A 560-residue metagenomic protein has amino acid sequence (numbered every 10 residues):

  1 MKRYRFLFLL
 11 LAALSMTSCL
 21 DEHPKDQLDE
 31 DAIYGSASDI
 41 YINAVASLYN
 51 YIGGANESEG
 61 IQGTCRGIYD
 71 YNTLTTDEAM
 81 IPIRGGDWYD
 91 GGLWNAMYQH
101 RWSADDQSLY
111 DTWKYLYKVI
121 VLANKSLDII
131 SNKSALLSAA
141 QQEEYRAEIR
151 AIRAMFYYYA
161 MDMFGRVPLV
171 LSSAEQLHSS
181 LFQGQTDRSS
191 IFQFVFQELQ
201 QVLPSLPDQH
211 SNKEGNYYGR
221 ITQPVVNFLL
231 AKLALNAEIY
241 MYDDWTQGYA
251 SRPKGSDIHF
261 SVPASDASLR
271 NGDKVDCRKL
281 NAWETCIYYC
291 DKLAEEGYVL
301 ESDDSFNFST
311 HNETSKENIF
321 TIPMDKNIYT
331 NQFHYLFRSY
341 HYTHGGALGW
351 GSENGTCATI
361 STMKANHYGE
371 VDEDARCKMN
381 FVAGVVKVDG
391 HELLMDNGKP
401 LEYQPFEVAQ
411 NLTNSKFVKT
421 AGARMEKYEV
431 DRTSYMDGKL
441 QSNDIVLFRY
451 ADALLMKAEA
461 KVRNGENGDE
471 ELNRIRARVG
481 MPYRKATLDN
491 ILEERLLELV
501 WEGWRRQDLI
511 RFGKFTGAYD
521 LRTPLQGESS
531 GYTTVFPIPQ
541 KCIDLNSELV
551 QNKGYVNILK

Functional and structural regions predicted by a protein language model:
M1-D29: Bacterial Sec-dependent N-terminal signal peptides
S18-D21, L116-Y117, F194-F196, Y217 (+8 more regions): Long, intrinsically disordered, low-complexity segments
S18-P82, Y98, Y110, K125 (+3 more regions): Acidic, glycine-rich segments characteristic of secretory precursors and extracytoplasmic regions
D31, E59-P82, V170-E175, S179 (+3 more regions): Short, surface-exposed recognition loops and adjoining beta-strand edges that mediate ligand/DNA contacts, enriched
I33, A37-A46, N50-G60, G85-F164 (+6 more regions): Conserved, well-structured interaction surfaces
G54, V299-F406: Glycine-rich, aromatic-lined ligand/substrate-binding cores of catalytic and carbohydrate-binding domains
G85, Y89-H100, N366-F448: Flexible, polar/acidic helix-loop-strand segments at domain edges
